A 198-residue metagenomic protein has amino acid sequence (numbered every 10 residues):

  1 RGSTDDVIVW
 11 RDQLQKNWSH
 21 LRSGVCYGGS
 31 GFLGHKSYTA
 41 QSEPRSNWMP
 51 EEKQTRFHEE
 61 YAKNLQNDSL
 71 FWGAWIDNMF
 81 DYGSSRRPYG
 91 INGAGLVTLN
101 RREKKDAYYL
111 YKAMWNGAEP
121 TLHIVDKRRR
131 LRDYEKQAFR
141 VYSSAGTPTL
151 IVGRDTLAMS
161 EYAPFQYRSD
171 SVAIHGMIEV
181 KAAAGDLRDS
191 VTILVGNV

Functional and structural regions predicted by a protein language model:
R1-A107, Y111, T121-E135, Q166: Substrate-binding/catalytic cleft of secreted carbohydrate-active enzymes, primarily glycoside hydrolases
S69, D155-T156, S171, S190: Coil residues (strongly favoring Ser/Thr
V141-T147: Short proline/glycine-enriched turn/loop motifs at strand-loop junctions of beta-rich domains
T147-D155: Change to "...patches in solvent-exposed regions of secreted, membrane-anchored, or virion-exposed structural
T156-A163: Short beta-strand segments within Ig-like beta-sandwich modules, predominantly Fibronectin type-III
M159, D186-N197: Edge beta-strands of extracellular beta-sandwich domains
D170-G176: Surface-exposed, short loops/turns at beta-strand junctions within beta-sandwich domains
A182-A184: Conserved structural position at the C-terminal beta-strand of extracellular beta-sandwich adhesion modules
